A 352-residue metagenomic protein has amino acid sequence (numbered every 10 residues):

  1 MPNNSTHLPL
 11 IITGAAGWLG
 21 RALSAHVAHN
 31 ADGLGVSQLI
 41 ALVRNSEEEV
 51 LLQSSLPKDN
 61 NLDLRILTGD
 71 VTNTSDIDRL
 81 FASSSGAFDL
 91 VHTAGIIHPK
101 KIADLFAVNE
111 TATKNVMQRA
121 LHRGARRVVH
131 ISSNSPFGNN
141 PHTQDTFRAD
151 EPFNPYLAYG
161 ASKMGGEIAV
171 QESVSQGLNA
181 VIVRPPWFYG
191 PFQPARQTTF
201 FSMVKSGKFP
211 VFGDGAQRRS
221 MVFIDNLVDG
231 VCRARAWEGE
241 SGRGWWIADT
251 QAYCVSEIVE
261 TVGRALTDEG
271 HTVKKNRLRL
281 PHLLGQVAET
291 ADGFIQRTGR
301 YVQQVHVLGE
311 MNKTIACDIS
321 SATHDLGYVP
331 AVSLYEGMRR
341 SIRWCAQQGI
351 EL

Functional and structural regions predicted by a protein language model:
L10-G33: N-terminal Rossmann NAD(P)H-binding glycine-rich loop of SDR-like oxidoreductase domains
R65-T111, R119: NAD(P)H-binding glycine-rich loop region in Rossmannoid oxidoreductase-like domains and their noncatalytic homologs
N115-A158: Conserved Rossmann-fold NAD(P)-dependent oxidoreductase catalytic core, especially the SDR/UDP-sugar
N154-V181: Active-site Tyr-X1-5-Lys
G165, Q193-T199, G213-R235, G242-W246 (+1 more regions): Substrate-positioning beta->alpha
L178-T199: Flexible, glycine-rich beta-alpha linker
G190, F212-Q217, W245-Y253, G263 (+3 more regions): Glycine-rich Rossmann NAD(P)(H)-binding loop
W237-Q303, I319, Y335, R339-R340 (+1 more regions): Mid/C-terminal beta-alpha module of Rossmann-like enzyme folds, strongest in SDR-family dehydrogenases/epimerases
